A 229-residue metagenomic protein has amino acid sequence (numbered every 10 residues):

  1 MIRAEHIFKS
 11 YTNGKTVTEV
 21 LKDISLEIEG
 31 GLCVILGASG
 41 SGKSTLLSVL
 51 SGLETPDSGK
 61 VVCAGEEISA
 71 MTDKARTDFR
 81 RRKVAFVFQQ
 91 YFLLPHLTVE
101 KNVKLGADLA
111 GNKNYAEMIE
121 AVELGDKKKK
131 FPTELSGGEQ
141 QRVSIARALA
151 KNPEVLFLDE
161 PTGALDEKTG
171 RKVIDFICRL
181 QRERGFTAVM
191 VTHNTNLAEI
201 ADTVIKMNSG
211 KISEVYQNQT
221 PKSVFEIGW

Functional and structural regions predicted by a protein language model:
S51: Helix-to-loop junction immediately C-terminal to a conserved catalytic motif
G59-E67, L105: Conserved ABC transporter NBD signature motif
E67, N112-K127: Conserved ABC ATPase "signature" region
I68-A85, P221-E226: ABC ATPase NBD coupling module
F131-Q141: Conserved ABC ATPase signature
A150-E154: A short, proline-enriched helix->beta-strand linker immediately N-terminal to the Walker B motif in ABC-type P-loop
L156-D159: Catalytic Walker B motif of ABC-type/P-loop ATPase nucleotide-binding domains
